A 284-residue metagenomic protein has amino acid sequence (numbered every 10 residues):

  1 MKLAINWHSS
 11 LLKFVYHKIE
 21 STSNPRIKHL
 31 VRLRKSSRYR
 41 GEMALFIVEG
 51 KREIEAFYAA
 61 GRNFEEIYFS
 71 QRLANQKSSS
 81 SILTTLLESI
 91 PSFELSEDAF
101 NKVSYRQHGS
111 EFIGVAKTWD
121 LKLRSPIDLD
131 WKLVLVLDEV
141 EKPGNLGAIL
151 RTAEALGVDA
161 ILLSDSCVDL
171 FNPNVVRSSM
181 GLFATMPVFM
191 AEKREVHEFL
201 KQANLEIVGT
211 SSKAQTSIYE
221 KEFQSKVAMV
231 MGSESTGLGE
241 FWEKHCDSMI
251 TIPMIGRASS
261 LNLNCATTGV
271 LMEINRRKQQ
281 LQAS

Functional and structural regions predicted by a protein language model:
W7-K77, C167-V168: Boundary-proximal intrinsically disordered activation/regulatory segments immediately upstream of a helical core
G50, E141-I149, L261-C265: Amphipathic alpha-helical repeat scaffolds
A59, F93, D120-A214: RNA substrate-binding interface of SAM-dependent RNA methyltransferases
K77-S89: Short, aromatic/basic amphipathic alpha-helical patches
E88-Y105: A glycine-rich helix N-cap at a beta->alpha junction
G114, A155-L156, D165, L170 (+2 more regions): Structured adenosyl-cofactor binding patch, chiefly the S-adenosyl-L-methionine
V208-A258: Active-site/ligand-binding-proximal alpha/beta "capping" segment
